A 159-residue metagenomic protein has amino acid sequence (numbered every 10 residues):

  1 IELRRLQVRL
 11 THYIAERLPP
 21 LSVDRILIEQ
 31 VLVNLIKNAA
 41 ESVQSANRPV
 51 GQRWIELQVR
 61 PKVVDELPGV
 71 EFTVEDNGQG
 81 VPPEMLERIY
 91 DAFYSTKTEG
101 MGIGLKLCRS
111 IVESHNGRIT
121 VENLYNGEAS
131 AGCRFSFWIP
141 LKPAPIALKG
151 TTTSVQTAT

Functional and structural regions predicted by a protein language model:
R9-P19: Conserved catalytic submotifs in the C-terminal HATPase_c
P20-V23, T96: Conserved micro-motifs of the catalytic ATP-binding
A40-P68, L124-A129: ATP-lid-like helix-loop hinge signature
D76: Acidic ATP/Mg2+-coordinating residue in the GHKL
G80-R88: Short helix N-cap motif at coil->helix boundaries in the Bergerat
G104, C108: Short alpha-helical Gxxx[C/S/T] motif in the catalytic ATP-binding
V112-E113: Detector for a conserved hydrophobic position within an alpha-helical segment of the HATPase_c
G117, V121-L124: Conserved glycine-rich
